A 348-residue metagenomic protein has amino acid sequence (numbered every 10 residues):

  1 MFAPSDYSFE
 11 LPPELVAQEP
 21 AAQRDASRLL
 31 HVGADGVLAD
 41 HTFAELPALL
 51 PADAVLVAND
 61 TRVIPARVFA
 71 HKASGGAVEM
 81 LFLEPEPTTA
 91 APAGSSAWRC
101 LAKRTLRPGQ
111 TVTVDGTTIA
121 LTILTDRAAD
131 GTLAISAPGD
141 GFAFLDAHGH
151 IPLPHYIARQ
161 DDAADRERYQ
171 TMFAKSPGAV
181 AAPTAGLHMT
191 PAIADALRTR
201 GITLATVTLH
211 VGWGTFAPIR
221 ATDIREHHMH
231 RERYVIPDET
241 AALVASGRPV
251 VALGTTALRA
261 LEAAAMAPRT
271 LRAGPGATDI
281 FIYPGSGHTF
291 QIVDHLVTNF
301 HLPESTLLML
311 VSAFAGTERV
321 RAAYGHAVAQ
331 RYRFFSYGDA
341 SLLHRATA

Functional and structural regions predicted by a protein language model:
M1-A348: Surface-exposed, charge/polar-rich loops and edge strands
